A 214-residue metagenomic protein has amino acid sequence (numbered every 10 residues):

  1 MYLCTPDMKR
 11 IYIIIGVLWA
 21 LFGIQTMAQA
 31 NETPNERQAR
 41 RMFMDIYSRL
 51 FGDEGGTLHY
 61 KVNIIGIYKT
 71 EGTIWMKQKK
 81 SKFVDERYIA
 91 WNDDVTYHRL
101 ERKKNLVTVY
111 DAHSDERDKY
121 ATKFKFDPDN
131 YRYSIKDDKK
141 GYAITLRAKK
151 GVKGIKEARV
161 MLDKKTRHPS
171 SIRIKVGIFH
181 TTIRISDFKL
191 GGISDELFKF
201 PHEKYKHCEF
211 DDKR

Functional and structural regions predicted by a protein language model:
Y2-C4, G23-Y68, W75-K79, H202-R214: N-terminal leader/targeting segments and the immediate start of mature chains
C4-I14: Bacterial N-terminal signal peptides that target proteins for export
I15-G23: Bacterial N-terminal signal peptides
Q29-P34, D138-G141, K150-K156, K165-R214: Non-transmembrane domains of secretory- and envelope-associated proteins
G52, I74-K82, W91-Y97, K139 (+2 more regions): Short, solvent-exposed coil/turn segments at beta-strand boundaries
H59-N63, S81-E86, A143-G151, S171-K175: Short beta-strand segments that buttress and anchor functional surface loops
E71-D118, F179-T181: An acidic-aromatic
H98-G151: Surface-exposed, polar helix/loop patches in the mature regions of secreted/periplasmic/lumenal proteins that form
